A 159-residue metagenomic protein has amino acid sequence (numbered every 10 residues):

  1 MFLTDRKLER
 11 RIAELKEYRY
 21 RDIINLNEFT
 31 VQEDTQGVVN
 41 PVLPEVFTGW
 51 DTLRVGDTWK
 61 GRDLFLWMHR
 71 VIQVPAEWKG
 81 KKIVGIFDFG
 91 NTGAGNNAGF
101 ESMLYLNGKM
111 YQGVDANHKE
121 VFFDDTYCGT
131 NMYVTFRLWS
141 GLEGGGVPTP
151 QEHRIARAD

Functional and structural regions predicted by a protein language model:
F2-K16, D22-L26, F136-D159: An acidic-aromatic loop/edge-strand motif
I12-V46: Predominantly extracellular/luminal regions of secreted and cell-surface proteins, especially disulfide-bonded
G37-F65: Edge strands and adjacent loops of beta-rich recognition modules
K60-E77: Short beta-strands within extracellular/lumenal beta-sheet-rich domains
H69-Q73, V84-I86, Y133-R137: Residues within well-ordered beta-strands of beta-sheet-rich folds
I72, K79-N96: A short beta-strand element within beta-rich, extracytoplasmic domains of secreted/secretory-pathway proteins
D88, N97-P150: Beta-strand-rich ligand-recognition modules
G90-G93, G108, R154-A158: Short edge-strand/loop segments of extracellular domains
